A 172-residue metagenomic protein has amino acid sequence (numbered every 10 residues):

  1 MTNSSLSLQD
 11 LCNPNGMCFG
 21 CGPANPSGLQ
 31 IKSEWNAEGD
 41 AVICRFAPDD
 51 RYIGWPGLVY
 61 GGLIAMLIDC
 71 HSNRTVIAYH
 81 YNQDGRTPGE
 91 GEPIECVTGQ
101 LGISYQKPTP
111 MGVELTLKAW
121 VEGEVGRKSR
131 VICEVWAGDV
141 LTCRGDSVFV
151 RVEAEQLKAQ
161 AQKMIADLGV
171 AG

Functional and structural regions predicted by a protein language model:
M1-C12, K107-T116, W120-G172: HotDog/MaoC-like acyl-thioester-processing domains
M1-W55, A171-G172: Non-catalytic linker/capping segments at the edges of enzyme domains
P26, C96-T98, K128: Short, solvent-exposed coil/turn segments
L29, D40-V42, V97-L101, V113 (+1 more regions): A generic structural signal for short beta-strands and their flanking turns/coil linkers
I43-C70, R74-Y79: A conserved, well-ordered hydrophobic junction motif at loop->secondary-structure transitions
F46-P48, Y105, R151: Hydrophobic residues in beta-strands and at strand termini
L67-D69, A78, N82-Q83, P88-E92 (+4 more regions): Short, intrinsically disordered/low-complexity patches at protein termini and at juxtamembrane boundaries
S72-T116: Hydrophobic beta-strand-centered segment that forms part of the acyl-chain substrate-binding groove
